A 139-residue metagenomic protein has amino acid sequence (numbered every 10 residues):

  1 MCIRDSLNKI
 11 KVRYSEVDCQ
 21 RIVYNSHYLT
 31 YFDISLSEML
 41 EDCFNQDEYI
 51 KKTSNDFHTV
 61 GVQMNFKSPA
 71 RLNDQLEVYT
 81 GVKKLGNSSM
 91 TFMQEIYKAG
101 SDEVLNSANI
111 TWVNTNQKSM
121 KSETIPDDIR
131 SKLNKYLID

Functional and structural regions predicted by a protein language model:
M1-D5: Conserved small/polar residues in nucleotide/adenosyl-binding loops
N8, S26-Y31: Early exported N-terminus immediately downstream of N-terminal targeting peptides
Y14, Q94-I96, W112: Generic short beta-strand
L40-E41, V113-D139: C-terminal output/interaction extensions
L40-M90, A108: Hydrophobic beta-strand-centered segment that forms part of the acyl-chain substrate-binding groove
G100-D102, K118: Solvent-exposed strand-loop boundary residues in beta-sheet-rich modules
